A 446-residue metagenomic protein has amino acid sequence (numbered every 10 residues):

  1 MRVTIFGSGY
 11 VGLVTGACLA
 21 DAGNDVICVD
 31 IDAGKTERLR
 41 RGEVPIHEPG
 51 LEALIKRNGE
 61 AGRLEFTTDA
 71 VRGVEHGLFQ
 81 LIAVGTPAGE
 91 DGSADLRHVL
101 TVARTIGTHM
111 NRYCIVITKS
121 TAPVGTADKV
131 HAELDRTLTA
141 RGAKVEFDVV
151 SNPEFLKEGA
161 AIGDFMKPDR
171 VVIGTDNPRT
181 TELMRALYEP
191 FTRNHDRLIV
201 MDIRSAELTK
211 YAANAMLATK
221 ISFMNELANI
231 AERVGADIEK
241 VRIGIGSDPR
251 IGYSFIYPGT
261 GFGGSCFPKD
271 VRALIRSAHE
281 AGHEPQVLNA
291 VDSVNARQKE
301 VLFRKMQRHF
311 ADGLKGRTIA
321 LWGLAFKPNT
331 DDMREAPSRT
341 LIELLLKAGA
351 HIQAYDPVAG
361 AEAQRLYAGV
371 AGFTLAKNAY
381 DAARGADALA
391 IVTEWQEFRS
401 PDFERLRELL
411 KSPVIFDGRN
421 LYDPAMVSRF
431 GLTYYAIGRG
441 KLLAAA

Functional and structural regions predicted by a protein language model:
M1-A446: Structural/interface elements that position substrates and couple domains in central-metabolism enzymes
